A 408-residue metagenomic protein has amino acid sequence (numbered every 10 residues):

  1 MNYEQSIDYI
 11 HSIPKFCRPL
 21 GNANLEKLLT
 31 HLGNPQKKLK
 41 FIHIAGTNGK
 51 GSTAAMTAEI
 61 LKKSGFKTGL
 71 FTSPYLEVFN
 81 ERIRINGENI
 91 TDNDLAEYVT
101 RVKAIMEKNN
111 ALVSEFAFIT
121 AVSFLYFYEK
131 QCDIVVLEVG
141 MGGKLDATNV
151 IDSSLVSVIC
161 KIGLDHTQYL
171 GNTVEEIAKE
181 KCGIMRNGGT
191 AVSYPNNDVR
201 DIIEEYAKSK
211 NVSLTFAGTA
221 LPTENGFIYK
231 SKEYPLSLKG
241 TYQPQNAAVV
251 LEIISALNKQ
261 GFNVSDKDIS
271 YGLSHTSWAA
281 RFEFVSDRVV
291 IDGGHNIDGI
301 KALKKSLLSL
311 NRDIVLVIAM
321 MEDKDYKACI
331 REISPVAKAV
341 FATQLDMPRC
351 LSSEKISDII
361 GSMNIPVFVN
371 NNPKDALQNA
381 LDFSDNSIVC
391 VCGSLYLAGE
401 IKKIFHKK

Functional and structural regions predicted by a protein language model:
M1-K40, Q168: Positively charged, low-complexity intrinsically disordered leader regions
I10, T47, T68, V136 (+9 more regions): Residue-level signal for inorganic ion chemistry
N22, E26-T30, N34-K37, K63-D152 (+1 more regions): ATP-dependent carboxylate-amine ligase catalytic core
K37-K38, I134-L137, L145-V158, I162-H166 (+2 more regions): Nucleotide phosphate-binding/pyrophosphate-handling subdomain across enzymes that bind or process nucleotide phosphates
I44, S52-G69: A conserved segment at the C-terminal end of the G1
I119-Y169, R200-E233: Extended acidic/charged loop-beta regions that coordinate divalent cations and stabilize anionic phosphate/carboxylate
V192, N196-T215, E224-G226, I297 (+1 more regions): C-terminal helical cap/extension that packs against the catalytic core of soluble nucleotide-cofactor enzymes
A376-H406: A glycine-rich beta-strand to alpha-helix segment that forms a phosphate/ribose-binding loop at ligand/cofactor sites
